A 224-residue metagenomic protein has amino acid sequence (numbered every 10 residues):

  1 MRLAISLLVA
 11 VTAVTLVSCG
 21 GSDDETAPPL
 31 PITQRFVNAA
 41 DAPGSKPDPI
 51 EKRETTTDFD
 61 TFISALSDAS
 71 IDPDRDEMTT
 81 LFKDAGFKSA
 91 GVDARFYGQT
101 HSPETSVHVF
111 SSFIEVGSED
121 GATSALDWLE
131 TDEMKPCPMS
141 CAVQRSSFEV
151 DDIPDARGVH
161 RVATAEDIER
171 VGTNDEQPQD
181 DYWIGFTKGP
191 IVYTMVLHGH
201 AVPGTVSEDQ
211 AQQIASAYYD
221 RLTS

Functional and structural regions predicted by a protein language model:
T15-S18: C-terminal motif of bacterial Sec signal peptides marking the signal peptidase cleavage site
G20-H101, S140: N-terminal "mature-domain start" segment
P49-D60, L126-D180: Short Gly/Thr-rich strand-loop-strand
A90-D127: A short acidic-to-branched-hydrophobic micro-motif
D93-T100, D180-G189: Short, surface-exposed beta-strand/loop micro-motifs that present aromatic residues
S106-F110, E176-W183: Short, surface-exposed coil-to-beta transition loops
V109-S112, F186, P190-H200: Short, well-ordered beta-strand elements
H198-S224: Surface-exposed amphipathic alpha-helical segments
